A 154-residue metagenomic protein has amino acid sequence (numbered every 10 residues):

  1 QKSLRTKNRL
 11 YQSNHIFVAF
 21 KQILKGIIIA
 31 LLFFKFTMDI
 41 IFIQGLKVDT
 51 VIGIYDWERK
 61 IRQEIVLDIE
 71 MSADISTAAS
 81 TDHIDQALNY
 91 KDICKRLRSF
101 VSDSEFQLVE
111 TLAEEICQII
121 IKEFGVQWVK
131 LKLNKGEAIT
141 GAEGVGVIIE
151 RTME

Functional and structural regions predicted by a protein language model:
Q1-K7, Q22-G26: Charged/polar low-complexity intrinsically disordered segments
N8-H15: Intrinsic-disorder-associated, low-complexity terminal segments enriched in Asp/Asn/His/Tyr and depleted of Lys/Arg
S13, Q22, F36: Cationic, low-complexity basic patches in intrinsically disordered or flexible, solvent-exposed regions
V18-A19, A30: Acidic, Ala/Val/Gly-enriched low-complexity intrinsically disordered segments
I28, F34-E154: N-terminal, polar/charged subdomain of small-to-medium soluble alpha/beta proteins
